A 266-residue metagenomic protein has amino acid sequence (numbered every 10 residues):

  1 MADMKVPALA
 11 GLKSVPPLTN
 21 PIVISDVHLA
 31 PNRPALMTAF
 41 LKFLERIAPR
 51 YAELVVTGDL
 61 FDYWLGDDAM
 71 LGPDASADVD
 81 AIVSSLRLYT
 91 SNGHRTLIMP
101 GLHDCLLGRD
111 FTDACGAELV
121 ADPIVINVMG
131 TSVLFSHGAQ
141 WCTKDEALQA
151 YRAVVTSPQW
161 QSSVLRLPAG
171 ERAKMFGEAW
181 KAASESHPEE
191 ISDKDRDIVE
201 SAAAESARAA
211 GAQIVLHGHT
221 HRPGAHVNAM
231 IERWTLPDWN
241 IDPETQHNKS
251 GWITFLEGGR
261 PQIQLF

Functional and structural regions predicted by a protein language model:
A2-A8, L12, P17-N20, L29-V128: Core catalytic region of metal-dependent phosphoesterases/phosphodiesterases, especially metallo-beta-lactamase-like
V23, V56, N127-V128, H226-V227 (+1 more regions): Generic beta-strand structural signal
V23-S25, L54-G58, R95-L102, F135-S136 (+2 more regions): Active-site neighborhood of phospho(di)ester-bond hydrolases with catalytic His/Asp-centered motifs
V27-F40, A147-S157: Short charge-dense sequence patches
A52-T57, L86-T90, V128-T131, S163-G170 (+2 more regions): Short C-terminal domain-edge/linker segments immediately following a structured domain
A114-D122, S132-L134, A139, K144-A150 (+2 more regions): Conserved beta-sheet core of the metallophosphoesterase superfamily
S136-V199: Active-site-proximal loop/helix segment associated with metal-binding centers of metalloenzymes
